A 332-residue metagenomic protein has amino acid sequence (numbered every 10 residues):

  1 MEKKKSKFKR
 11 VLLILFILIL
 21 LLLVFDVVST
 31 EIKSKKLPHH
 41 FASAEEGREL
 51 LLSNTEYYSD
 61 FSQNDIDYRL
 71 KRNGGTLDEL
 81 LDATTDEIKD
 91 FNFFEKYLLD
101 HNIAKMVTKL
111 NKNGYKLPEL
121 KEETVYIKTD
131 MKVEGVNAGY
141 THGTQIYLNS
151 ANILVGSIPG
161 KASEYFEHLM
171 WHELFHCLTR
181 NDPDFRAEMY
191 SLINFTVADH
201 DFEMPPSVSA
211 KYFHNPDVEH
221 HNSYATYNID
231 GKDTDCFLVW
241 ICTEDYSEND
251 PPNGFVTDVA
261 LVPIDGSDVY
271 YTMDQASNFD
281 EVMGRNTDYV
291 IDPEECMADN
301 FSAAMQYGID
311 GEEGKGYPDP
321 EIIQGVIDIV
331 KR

Functional and structural regions predicted by a protein language model:
E2-I17: N-terminal Sec-pathway targeting helices
V24-K33: Sec-dependent signal peptide cleavage junction
I32-D100: N-terminal mature-domain "stem" immediately C-terminal to a signal peptide or N-terminal signal-anchor/transmembrane
T85-L148: Auxiliary, metal-adjacent structural segments of Zn-dependent hydrolase domains
F93-A104, G160-Y165, L169, D288-C296: Soluble non-cytosolic domains of exported or imported proteins
T129-W171, R180: Active-site scaffold of zinc-dependent metalloenzymes
D182-P263, E294-R332: Post-HExxH zinc-binding segment in Zn-dependent metallohydrolases
D268-I309: Extracellular low-complexity, Gly/Ser/Thr-rich intrinsically disordered linkers and protease-sensitive activation/hinge
